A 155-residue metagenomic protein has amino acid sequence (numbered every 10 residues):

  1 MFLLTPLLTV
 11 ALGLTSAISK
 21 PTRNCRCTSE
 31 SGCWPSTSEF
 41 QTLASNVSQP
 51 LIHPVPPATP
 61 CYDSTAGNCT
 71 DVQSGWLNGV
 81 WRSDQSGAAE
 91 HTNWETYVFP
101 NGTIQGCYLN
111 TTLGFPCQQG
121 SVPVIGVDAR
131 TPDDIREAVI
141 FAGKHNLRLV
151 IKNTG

Functional and structural regions predicted by a protein language model:
F2-G155: N-terminal accessory segments
